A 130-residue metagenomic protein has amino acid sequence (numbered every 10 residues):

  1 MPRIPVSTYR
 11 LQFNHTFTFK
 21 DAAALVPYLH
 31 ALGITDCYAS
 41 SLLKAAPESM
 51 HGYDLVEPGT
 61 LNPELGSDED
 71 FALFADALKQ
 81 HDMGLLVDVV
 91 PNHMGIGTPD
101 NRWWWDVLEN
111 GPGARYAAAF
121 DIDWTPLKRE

Functional and structural regions predicted by a protein language model:
P2-E130: Acidic/aromatic-lined carbohydrate-recognition and catalytic surfaces of CAZymes acting on diverse glycans
